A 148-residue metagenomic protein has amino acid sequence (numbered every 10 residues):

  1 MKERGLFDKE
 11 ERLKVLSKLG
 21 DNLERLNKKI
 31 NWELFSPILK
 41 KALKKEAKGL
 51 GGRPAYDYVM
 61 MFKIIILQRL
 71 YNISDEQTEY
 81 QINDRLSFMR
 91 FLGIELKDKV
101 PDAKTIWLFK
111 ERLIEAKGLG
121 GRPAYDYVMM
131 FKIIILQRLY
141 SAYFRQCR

Functional and structural regions predicted by a protein language model:
M1-R148: Short alpha-helical elements
